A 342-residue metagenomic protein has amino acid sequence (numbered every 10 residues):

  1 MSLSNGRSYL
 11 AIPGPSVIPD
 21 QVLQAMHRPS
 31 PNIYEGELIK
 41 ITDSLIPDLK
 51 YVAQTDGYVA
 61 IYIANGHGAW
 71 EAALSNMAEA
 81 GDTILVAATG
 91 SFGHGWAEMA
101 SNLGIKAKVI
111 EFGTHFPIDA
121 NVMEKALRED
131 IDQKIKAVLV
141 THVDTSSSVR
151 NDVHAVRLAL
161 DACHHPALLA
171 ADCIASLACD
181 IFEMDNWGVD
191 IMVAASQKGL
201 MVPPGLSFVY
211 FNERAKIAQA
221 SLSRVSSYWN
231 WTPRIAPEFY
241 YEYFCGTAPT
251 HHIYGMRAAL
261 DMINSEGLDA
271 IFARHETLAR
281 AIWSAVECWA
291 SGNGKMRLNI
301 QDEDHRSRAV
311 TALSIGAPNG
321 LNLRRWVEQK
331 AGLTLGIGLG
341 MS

Functional and structural regions predicted by a protein language model:
M1-E35: N-terminal "arm"/small-domain region of PLP-dependent enzymes with the aminotransferase-like
V17-I18, Q197-S284: Active-site C-terminal subdomain of aminotransferase-like
A25-A72, S91, G95-S101: Conserved N-terminal alpha-helix of the aminotransferase class I/II PLP-enzyme fold
A78-H94: Conserved PLP-anchoring active-site segment centered on the Schiff-base-forming lysine
I118-L177, I191: Active-site phosphate-binding strand-loop segment of PLP-dependent enzymes
D185-Q197: Conserved active-site segment immediately N-terminal to the catalytic lysine that forms the internal aldimine
S291-S342: Conserved C-terminal alpha-helix-loop-beta "cap" of PLP-dependent enzymes that closes/shapes the active-site mouth
